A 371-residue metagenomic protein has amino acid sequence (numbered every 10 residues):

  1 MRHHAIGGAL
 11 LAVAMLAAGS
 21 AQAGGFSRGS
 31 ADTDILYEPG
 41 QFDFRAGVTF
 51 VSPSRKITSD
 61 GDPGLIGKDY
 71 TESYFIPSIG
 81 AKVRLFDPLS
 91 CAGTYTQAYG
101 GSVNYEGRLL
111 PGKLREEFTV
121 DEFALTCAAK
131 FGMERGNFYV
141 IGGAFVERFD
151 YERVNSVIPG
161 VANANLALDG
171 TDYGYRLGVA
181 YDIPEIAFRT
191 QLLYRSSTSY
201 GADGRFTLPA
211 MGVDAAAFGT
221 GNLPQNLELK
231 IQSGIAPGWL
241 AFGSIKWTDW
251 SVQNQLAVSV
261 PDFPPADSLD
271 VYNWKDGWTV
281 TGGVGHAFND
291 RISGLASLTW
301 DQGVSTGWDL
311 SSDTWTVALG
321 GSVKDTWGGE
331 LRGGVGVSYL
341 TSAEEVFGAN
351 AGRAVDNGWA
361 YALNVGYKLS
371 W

Functional and structural regions predicted by a protein language model:
R2-L11, L16-E106: N-terminal, post-signal peptide beta-strand-biased segments of exported outer-membrane/organellar beta-barrel and other
G24-G25, I57-L65, I76, L85-W371: Outer-membrane beta-barrel porins/channels
